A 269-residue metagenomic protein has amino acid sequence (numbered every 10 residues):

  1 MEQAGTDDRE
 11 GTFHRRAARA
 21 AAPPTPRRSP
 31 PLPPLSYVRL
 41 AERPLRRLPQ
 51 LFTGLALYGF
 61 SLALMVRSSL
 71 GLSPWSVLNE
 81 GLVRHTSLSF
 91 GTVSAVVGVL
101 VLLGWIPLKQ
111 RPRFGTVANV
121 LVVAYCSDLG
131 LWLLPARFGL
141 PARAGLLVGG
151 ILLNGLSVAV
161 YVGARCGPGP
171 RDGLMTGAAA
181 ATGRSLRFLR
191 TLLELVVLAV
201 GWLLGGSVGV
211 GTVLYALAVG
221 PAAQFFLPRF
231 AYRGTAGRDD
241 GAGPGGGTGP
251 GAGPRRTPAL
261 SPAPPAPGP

Functional and structural regions predicted by a protein language model:
E2-P269: Core subunits and conserved enzymes of cellular information-processing and envelope-translocation systems across
